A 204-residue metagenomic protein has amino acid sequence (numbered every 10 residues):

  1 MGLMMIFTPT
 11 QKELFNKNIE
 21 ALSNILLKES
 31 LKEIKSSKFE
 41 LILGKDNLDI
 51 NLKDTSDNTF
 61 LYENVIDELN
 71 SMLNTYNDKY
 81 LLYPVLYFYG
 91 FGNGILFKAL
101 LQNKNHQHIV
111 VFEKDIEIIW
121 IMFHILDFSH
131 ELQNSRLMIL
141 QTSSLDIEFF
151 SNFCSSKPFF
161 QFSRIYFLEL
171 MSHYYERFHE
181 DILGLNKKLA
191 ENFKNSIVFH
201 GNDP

Functional and structural regions predicted by a protein language model:
G2-P204: N-terminal donor/sugar-recognition subdomains of glycan-related enzymes, prototypically the membrane-proximal stem
